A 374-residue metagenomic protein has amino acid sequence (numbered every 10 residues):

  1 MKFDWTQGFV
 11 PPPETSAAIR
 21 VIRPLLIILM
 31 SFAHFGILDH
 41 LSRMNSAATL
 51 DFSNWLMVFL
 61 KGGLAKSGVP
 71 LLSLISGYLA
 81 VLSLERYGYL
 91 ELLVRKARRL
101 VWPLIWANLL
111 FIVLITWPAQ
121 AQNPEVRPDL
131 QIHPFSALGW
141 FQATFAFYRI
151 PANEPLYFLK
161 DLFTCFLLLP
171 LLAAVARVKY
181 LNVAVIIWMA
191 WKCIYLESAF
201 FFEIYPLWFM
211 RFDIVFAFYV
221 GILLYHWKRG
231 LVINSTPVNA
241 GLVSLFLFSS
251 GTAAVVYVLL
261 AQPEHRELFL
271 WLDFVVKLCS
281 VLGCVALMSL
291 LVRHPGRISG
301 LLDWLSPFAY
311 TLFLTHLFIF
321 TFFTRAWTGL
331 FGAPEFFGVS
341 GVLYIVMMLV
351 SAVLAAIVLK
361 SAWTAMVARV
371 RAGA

Functional and structural regions predicted by a protein language model:
M1-V10, L291-S306, L317-A374: C-terminal "closing" transmembrane helix and its immediate cytosolic amphipathic cap in multi-pass membrane proteins
D4-W5, R229-D303, A326: Alpha-helical transmembrane segments and terminal signal-anchor/GPI-anchor hydrophobic tails, characterized by long
P12-S16, E85-V94, L171-L181, H226-N239 (+1 more regions): Membrane-interface helix-boundary motifs at transmembrane edges
E14-L50, L64, G68-L79, R98-A119 (+6 more regions): Kinked, hydrophobic transmembrane alpha-helices enriched for aromatic residues and small/kink-inducing positions
A17, L56-V69, A146-D161, E197-Y219 (+1 more regions): Interfacial loop-to-helix transition and helix-capping segments at the boundaries of transmembrane helices
N45-V58, Q131-F135, G139: Perimembrane loop-to-helix junctions flanking transmembrane segments
A65-G68, L72, V81-E85, L100 (+3 more regions): Hydrophobic alpha-helical segments with transmembrane-like composition
V69-V81, K160-L171, C193-N234, V275-G296 (+2 more regions): Specific transmembrane alpha-helix
